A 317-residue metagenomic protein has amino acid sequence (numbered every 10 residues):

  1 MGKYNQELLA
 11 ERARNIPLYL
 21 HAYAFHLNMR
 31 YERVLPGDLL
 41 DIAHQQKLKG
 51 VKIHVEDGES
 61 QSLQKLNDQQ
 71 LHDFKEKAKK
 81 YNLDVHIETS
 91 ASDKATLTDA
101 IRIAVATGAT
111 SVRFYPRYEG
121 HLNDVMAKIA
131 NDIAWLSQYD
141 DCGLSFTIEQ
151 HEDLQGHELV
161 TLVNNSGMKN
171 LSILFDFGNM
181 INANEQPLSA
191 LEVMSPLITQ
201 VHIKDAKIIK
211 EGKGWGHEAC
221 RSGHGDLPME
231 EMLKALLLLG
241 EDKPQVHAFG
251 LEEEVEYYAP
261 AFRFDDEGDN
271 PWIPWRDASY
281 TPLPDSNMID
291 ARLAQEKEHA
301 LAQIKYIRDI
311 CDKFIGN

Functional and structural regions predicted by a protein language model:
G2-A22, M29, D41-H44, G156-L171 (+1 more regions): Histidine-acidic metal/acid-base catalytic patches
Y4-N5, L71-S172: Active-site acidic/histidine proton-transfer and metal-coordination neighborhood in alpha/beta enzyme cores
I16-F25, V51-I53, L83-T89, V112-F114 (+4 more regions): Hydrophobic faces of well-ordered beta-strands that scaffold small-molecule active sites in alpha/beta enzyme cores
H21-L27, H54-G58, E88-S92, R117-E119 (+4 more regions): Active-site beta-loop-alpha junctions enriched in small/polar residues
H26-V34, G58-L66, G216-R221: Short, flexible/disordered intra-domain loops and linkers
E32-G37, K65-H72, T98, V125-A134 (+2 more regions): Charged helix-capping and loop-helix junction motifs
L35-D57, T107-S111: Catalytic domains of carbohydrate-active enzymes, especially glycoside hydrolases
K49-K75, E119-G120: Glycine-rich, proline-tolerant flexible connector loops at the mouths of alpha/beta enzymes
